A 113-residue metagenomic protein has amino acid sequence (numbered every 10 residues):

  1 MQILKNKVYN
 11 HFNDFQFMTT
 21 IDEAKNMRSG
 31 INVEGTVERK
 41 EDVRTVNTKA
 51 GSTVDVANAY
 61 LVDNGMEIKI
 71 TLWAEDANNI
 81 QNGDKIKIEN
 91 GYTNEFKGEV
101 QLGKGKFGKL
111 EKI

Functional and structural regions predicted by a protein language model:
Q2-A50, F96-I113: OB-fold nucleic-acid-binding modules
N32-E34, N58-Y60, K69, K87-E89: Beta-strand secondary-structure signal
V43-I70: OB-fold (S1/OB) nucleic-acid-binding surfaces
D63, A74-D76, K106: A short beta-strand motif that forms part of the nucleic acid-binding face of small beta-barrel RNA-binding folds
A74-E89: Short nucleic-acid-contacting surface segments enriched for D/E, G, S/T with interspersed K/R
